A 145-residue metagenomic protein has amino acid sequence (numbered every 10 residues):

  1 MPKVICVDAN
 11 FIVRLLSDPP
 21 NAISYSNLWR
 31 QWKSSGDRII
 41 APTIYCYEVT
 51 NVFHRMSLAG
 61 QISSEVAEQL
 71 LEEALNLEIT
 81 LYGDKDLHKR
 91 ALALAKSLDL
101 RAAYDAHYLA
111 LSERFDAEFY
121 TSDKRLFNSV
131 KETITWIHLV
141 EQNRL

Functional and structural regions predicted by a protein language model:
M1-I44, M56-E65, N143-L145: Short, well-structured N-terminal submotif of metal-dependent ribonuclease cores
M1-V4, L109-L145: Acidic, PIN/NYN-like endoribonuclease modules and their adjacent C-terminal/linker elements
P2, I79-S122: Active-site neighborhoods of divalent-metal-dependent phosphate/nucleic-acid chemistry enzymes
F11, Y45, L87, H107-Y108 (+1 more regions): Alpha-helix capping/helix-boundary segments
R14-L16, V52, S129-V130: Residues that scaffold the ATP/ADP-binding catalytic core of kinase and kinase-like folds
S24, E48, R90, N128-S129: Phosphate- and divalent-cation-binding pockets in alpha/beta enzyme and binding domains that engage nucleotide-derived
S34-G36, N76-L77, F115, T133: Structured helix-beta-strand junction loops
I44, T50-I79, R90: Active-site-proximal, substrate-binding regions of enzyme catalytic domains and RNA-binding/basic surfaces
